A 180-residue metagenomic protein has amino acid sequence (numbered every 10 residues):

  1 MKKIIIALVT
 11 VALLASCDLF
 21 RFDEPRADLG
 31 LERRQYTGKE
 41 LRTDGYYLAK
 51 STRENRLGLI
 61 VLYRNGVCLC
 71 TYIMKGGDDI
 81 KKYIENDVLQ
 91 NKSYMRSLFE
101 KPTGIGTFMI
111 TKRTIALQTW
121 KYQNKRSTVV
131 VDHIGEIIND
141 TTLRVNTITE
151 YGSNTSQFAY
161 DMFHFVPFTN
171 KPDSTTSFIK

Functional and structural regions predicted by a protein language model:
M1-A27: Bacterial Sec-dependent N-terminal signal peptides
C17-I105, A116-K180: Lipid interaction determinants
T111-I115: Short, conserved beta-turn/loop elements at beta-strand boundaries and strand-helix junctions
